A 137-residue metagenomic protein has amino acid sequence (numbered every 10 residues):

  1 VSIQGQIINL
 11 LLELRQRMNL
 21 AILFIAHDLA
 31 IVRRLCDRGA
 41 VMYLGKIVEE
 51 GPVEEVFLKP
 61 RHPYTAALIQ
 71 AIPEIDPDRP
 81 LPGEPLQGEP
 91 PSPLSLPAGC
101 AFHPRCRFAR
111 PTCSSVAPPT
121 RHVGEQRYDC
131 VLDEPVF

Functional and structural regions predicted by a protein language model:
S2-L81: P-loop NTP-binding/switch modules centered on Walker-like glycine-rich loops
P52-F137: Charged, flexible cofactor/metal-binding loops and thiol motifs
